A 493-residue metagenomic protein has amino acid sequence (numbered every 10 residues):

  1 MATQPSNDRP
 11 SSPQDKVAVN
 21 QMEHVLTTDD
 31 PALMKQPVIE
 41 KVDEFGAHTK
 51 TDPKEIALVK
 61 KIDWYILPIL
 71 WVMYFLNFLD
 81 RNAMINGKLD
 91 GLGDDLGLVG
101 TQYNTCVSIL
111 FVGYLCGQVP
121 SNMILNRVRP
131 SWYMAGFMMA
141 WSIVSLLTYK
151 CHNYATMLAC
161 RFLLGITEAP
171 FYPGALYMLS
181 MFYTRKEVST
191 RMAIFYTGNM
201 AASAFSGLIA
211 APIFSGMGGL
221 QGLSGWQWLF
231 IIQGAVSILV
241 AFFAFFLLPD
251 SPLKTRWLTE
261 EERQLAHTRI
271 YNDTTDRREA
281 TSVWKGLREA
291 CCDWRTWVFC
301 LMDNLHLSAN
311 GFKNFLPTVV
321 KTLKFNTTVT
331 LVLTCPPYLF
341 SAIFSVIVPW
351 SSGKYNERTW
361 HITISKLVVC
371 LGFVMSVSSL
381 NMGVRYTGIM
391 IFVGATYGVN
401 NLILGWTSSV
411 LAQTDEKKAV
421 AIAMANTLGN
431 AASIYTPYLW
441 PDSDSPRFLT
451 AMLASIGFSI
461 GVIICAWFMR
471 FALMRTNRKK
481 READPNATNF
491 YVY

Functional and structural regions predicted by a protein language model:
M1-L76, N82, G100, F245-A280 (+3 more regions): Intracellular terminal tails of multi-pass secondary transporters
D80, L96-G97, P120, V128-R129 (+6 more regions): Helix-breaking motifs and short loop linkers at transmembrane-helix boundaries and internal kinks in secondary membrane
I85, K285-W350, W360, N400 (+2 more regions): Extracytoplasmic gate region of multi-pass secondary transporters
I85-G117: Extracellular/periplasmic helix-loop-helix junction of adjacent transmembrane segments in MFS-like secondary
L115-A155: Conserved MFS/SLC helix-loop-helix module at the cytosolic interface between two early adjacent transmembrane helices
C116-R129, I343-E357: Helix-to-loop junctions at the C-terminal end of transmembrane segments in multipass secondary transporters
M139-H152, L367-N381: C-terminal ends and interior cores of transmembrane alpha-helices in multi-pass membrane transporters/permeases
S189-L223, F230-S237, I422-T436: Glycine-rich segments within core transmembrane alpha-helices of 12-TM secondary carriers
